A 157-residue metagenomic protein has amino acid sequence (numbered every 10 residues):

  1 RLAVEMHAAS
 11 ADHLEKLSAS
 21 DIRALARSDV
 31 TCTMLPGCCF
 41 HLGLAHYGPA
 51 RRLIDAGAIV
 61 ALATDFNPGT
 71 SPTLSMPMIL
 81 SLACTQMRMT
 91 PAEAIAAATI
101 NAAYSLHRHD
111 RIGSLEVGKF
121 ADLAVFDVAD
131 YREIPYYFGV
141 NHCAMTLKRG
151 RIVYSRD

Functional and structural regions predicted by a protein language model:
L2-R111, F138, I152-V153: Active-site-adjacent C-terminal substructures of enzyme catalytic domains
A98-I100, F120-D157: C-terminal cap of metal-dependent C-N hydrolases
